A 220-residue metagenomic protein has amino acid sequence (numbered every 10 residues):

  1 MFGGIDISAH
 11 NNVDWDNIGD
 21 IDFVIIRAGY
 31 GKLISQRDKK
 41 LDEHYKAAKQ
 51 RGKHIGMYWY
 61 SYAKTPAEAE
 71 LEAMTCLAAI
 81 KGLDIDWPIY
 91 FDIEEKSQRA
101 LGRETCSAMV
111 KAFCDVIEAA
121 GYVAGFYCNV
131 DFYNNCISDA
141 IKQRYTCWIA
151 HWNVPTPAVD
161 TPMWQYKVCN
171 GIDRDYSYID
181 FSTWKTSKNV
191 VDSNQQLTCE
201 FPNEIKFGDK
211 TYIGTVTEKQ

Functional and structural regions predicted by a protein language model:
M1-C114, E118-Y122: Substrate-binding cleft of extracellular glycoside hydrolase catalytic domains
M1-I18, S138-E200: Functionally critical loop-and-helix segments that line ligand-binding/catalytic clefts of soluble enzyme domains
G31, K96, D131-Y133, V154 (+1 more regions): Short, solvent-exposed loop/turn segments at secondary-structure junctions
W59, C128, H151: Short beta-strand/turn micro-motifs composed of small residues that flank or help shape donor/cofactor-binding pockets
E94, Y127-N129, G208: Short loop/turn motifs enriched for small/polar and acidic residues
G102-R103, C136-S138: A short secondary-structure junction signal
I117-N135: Aromatic-lined carbohydrate-recognition surfaces of secreted/lumenal glycan-active proteins
Q195-Q220: Short, low-complexity, charged amphipathic interaction modules
